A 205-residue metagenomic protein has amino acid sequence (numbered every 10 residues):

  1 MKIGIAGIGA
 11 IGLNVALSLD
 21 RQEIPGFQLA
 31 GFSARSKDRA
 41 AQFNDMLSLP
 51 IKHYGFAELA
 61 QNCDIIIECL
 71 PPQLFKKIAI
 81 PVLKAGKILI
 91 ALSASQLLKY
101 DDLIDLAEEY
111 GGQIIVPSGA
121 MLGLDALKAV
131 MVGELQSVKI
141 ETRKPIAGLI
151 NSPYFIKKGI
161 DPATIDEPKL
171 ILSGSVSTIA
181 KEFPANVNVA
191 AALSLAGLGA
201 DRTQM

Functional and structural regions predicted by a protein language model:
M1-G4: Extreme N-terminal starter segment of soluble prokaryotic enzymes
A6, N14, A120-M205: Active-site-lining helix/loop region of Rossmann-like oxidoreductase modules
G12-L13, F75: N-terminal Rossmann-fold NAD(P) dinucleotide-binding loop
L17, I80-P81, D105: Alpha-helical segments flanking ligand/cofactor-binding loops in enzyme cores
Q22-F43: NAD(P)-binding Rossmann-fold cofactor-contacting core
F56-K84, Q96-Y100: Beta-loop-alpha module in the N-terminal Rossmann-like domain of NAD(P)-dependent dehydrogenases, especially those
E68, A91, I114-S118: General beta-strand structural signal in soluble alpha/beta enzymes
S93-Q113: Rossmann-fold NAD(P)-binding glycine/threonine-rich loop
